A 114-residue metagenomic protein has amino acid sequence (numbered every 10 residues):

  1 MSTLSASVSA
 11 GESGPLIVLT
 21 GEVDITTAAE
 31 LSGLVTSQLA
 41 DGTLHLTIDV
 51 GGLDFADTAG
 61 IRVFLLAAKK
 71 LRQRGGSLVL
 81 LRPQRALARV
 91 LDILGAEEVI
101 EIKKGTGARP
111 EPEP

Functional and structural regions predicted by a protein language model:
M1-A56, L66-P114: STAS-like cytosolic regulatory interaction modules
